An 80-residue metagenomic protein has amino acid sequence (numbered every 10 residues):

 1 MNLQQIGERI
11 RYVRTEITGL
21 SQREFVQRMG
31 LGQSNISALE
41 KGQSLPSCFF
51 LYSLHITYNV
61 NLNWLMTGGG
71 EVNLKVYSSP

Functional and structural regions predicted by a protein language model:
M1, I56, M66-P80: Short, charged recognition helix plus adjacent turn of helix-turn-helix-like nucleic-acid-binding domains
M1-I17: A short, Lys/Arg-rich alpha-helix, primarily the initiator
R11-Y12, R23, Y52: Residues within the helices of the helix-turn-helix
R14-T15, V26, H55: The alpha-helix within a helix-turn-helix
T18-A38: Short alpha-helical DNA-recognition segment
F49-W64: DNA major-groove recognition helix of helix-turn-helix/homeodomain DNA-binding modules
